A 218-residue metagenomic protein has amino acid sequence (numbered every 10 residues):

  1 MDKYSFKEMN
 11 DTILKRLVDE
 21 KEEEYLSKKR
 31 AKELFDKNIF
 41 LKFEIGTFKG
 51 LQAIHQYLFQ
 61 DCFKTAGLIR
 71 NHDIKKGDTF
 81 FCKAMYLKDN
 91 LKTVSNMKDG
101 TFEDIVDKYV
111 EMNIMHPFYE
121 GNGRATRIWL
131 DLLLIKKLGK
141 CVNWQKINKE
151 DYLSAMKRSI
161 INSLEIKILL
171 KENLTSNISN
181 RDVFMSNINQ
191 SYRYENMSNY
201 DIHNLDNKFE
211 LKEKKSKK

Functional and structural regions predicted by a protein language model:
M1-K218: FIC/Doc superfamily catalytic core
